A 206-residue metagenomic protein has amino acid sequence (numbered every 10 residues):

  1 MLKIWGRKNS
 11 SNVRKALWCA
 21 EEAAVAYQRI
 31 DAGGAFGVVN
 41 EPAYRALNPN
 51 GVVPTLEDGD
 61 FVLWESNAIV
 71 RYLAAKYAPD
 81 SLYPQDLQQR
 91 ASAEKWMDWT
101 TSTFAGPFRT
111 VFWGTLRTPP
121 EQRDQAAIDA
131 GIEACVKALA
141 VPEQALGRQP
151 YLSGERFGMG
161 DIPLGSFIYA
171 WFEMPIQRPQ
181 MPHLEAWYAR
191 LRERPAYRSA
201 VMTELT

Functional and structural regions predicted by a protein language model:
M1-N9, R14-A126, E143: GST-like domain detector, emphasizing the conserved glutathione-binding G-site in the N-terminal thioredoxin-like
G34-A35, G160, L205: Conserved beta-strand edge residues that scaffold enzyme active sites
A74, F167-I168, V201: Active-site-flanking alpha-helical
Q88, M97-P195: GST-like fold's C-terminal all-alpha helical module
S199-T206: Short, flexible loop/turn segments with low-complexity composition
